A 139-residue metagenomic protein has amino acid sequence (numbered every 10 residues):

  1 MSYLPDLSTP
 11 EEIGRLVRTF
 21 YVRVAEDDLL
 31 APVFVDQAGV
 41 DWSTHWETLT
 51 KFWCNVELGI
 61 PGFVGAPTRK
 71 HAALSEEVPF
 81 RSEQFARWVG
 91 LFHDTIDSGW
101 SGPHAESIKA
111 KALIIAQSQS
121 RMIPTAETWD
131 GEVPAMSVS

Functional and structural regions predicted by a protein language model:
M1-S139: Core of compact, soluble alpha-helical bundle domains
